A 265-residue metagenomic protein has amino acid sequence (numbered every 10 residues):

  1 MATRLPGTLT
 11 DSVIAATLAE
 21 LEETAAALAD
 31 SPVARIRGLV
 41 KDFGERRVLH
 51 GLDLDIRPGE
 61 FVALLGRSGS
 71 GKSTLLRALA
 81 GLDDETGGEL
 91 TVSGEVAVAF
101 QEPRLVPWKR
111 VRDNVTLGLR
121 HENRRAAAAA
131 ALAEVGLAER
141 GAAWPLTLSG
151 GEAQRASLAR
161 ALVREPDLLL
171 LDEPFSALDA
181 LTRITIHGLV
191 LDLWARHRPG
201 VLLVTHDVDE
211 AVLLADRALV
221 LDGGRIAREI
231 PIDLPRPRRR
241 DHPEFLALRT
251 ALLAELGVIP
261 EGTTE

Functional and structural regions predicted by a protein language model:
A34, L49-G51: Conserved structural motif at the start of ABC-family nucleotide-binding domains
L65-R67: The feature captures the beta-strand-to-loop junction immediately N-terminal to the Walker
A80: Helix-to-loop junction immediately C-terminal to a conserved catalytic motif
N123-V135, A251: ABC nucleotide-binding domain "signature" region
W144-L148, E152: Conserved ABC ATPase signature
L158: Hydrophobic anchor residue at the start of the ABC signature
V163-D167: A short, proline-enriched helix->beta-strand linker immediately N-terminal to the Walker B motif in ABC-type P-loop
